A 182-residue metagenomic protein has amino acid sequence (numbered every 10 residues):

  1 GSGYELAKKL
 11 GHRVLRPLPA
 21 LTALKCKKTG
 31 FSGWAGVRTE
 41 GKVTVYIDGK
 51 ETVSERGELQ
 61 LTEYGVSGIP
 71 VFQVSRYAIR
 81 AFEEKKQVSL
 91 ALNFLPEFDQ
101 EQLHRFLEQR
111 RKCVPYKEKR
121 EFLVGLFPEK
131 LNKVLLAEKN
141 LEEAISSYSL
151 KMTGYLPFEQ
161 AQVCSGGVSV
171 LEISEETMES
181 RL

Functional and structural regions predicted by a protein language model:
G1-G30: Glycine-rich loop(s) and the adjacent beta-strand/alpha-helix scaffold that form part
W34, K42-L182: Residue-level recognition of phosphate/Mg2+-coordinating polar/acidic sites in nucleotide-handling active sites
